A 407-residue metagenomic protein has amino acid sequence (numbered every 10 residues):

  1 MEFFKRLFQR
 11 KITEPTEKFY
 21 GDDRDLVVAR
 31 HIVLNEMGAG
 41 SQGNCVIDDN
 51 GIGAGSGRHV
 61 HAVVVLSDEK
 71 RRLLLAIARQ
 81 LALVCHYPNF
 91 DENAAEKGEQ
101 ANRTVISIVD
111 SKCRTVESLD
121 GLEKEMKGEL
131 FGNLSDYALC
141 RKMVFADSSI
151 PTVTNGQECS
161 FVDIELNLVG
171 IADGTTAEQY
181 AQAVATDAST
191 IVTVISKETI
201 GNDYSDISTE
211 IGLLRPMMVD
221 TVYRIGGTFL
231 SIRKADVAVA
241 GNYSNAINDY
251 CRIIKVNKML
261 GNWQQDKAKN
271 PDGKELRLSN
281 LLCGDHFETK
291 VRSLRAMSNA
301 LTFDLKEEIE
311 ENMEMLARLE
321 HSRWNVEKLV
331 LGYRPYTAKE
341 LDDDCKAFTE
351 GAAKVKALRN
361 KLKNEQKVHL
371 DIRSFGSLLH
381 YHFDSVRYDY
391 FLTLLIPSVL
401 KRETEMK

Functional and structural regions predicted by a protein language model:
M1-L73, Q80, E96-G98, N102-T104 (+5 more regions): Flexible, Lys/Arg-rich cytosolic regulatory linkers and terminal tails that connect or flank
R72, T175, N242, P271 (+7 more regions): Alpha-helix boundary/N-cap detector
L75, R79, L83-Y87: Short, well-ordered alpha-helices that flank and scaffold nucleotide-derived cofactor binding pockets
N89-E92, T104-S107: Short beta-strand element of Class I
G132-D136, M143-A146, Y336-Y381: Surface-exposed intrinsically disordered loops and tails
E198-N202, K274, L341, V368-G376 (+3 more regions): Polar/charged low-complexity regulatory segments
T289, E314-A317, W324-N325, V330-L331 (+1 more regions): A short, surface-exposed, charged and often Trp/Pro-enriched helix-loop connector in the C-terminal portion of helical
T289-R295: Amphipathic alpha-helical coiled-coil segments
